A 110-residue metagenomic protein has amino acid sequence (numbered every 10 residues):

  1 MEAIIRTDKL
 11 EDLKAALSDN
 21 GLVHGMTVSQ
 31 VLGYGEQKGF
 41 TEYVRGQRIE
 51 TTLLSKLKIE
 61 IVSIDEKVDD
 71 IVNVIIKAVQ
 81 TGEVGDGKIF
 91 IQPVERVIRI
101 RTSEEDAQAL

Functional and structural regions predicted by a protein language model:
M1-L110: Positively charged, small/polar-rich N-terminal and surface patches that mediate targeting and assembly and bind
